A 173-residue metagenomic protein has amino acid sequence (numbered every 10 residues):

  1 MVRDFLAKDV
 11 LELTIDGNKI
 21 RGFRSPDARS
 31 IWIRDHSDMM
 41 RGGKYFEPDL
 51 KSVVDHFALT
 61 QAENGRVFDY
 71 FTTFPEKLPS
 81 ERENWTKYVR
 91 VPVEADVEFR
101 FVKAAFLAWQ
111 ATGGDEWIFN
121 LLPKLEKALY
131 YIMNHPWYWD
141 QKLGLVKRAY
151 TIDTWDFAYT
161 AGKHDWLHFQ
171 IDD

Functional and structural regions predicted by a protein language model:
M1-F5, P48-T60, G114-H135: Extended, well-ordered alpha-helical scaffold segments
M1-I31, K51-S52, H56, R66: Low-complexity, Ser/Thr/Pro/Gly-enriched N-terminal "stalk/linker" regions
S25, Y70-R100, M133-D173: The feature captures the catalytic groove of carbohydrate-active enzymes
S30-I33, A95: Alpha-solenoid helical-repeat scaffolds
I33, W85-V91, W109-F119: The substrate-binding groove and active-site-proximal loops of carbohydrate-active enzymes, especially glycoside
H36-D49, R100-W117, D173: Well-ordered alpha-helical scaffold segments within catalytic/enzyme domains
L50, E63-N64, T73, K77 (+2 more regions): Alpha-solenoid repeat scaffolds
Q61, F71, P75, A105-G113 (+1 more regions): Generic hydrophobic/packing signal
